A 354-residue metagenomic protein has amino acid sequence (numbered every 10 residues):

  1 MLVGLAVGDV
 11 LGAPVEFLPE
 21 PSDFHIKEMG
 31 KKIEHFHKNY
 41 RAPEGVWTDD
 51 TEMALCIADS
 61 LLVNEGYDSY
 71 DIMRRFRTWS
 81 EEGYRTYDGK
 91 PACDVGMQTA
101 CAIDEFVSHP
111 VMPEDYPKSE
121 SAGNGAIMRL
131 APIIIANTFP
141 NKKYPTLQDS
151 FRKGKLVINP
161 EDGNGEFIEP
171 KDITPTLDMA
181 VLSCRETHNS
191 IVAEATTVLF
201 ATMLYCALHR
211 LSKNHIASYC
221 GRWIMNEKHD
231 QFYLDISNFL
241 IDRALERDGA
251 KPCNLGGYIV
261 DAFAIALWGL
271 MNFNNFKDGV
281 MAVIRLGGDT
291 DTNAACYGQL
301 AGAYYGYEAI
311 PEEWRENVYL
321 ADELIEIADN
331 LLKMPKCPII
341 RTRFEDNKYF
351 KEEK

Functional and structural regions predicted by a protein language model:
M1-K354: Structured, active/binding-site neighborhoods that engage oxygen-rich ligands
